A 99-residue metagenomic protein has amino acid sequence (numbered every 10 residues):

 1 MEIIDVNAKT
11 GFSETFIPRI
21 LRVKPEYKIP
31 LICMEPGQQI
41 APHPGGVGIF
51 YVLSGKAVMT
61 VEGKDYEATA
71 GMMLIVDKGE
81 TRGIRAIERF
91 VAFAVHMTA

Functional and structural regions predicted by a protein language model:
M1-E26, P30: A short, N-terminal "cap"/entry segment at the start of jelly-roll beta-barrel domains of the cupin/DSBH fold
E14-T15, K28-P44: Conserved short histidine dyad/triad with adjacent acidic residue
Y27, P36, G45-G46, K64 (+2 more regions): A generic "binding-loop/recognition-motif" signal
C33-E35, G45-M59: Short, conserved beta-strand element in jelly-roll/cupin
L53-S54, T69-A70, E88: A cytosolic small-molecule/anion-sensing beta-strand core signal
G63-G79: Short acidic-glycine-tyrosine-enriched beta hairpin
K78-A99: Ligand-binding loop in jelly-roll beta-barrel domains
